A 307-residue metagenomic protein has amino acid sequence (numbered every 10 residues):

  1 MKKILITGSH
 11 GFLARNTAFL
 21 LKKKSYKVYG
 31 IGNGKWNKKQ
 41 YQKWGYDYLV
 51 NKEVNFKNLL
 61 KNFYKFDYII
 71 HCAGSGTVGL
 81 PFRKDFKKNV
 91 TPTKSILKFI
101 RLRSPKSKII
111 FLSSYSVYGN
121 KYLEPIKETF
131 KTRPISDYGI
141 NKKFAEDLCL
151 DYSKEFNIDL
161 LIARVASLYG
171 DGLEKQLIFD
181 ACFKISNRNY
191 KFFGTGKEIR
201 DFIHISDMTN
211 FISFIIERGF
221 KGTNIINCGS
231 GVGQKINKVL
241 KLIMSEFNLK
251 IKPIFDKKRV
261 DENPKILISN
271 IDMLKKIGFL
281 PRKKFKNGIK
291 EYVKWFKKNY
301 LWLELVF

Functional and structural regions predicted by a protein language model:
I4-K24: N-terminal Rossmann NAD(P)H-binding glycine-rich loop of SDR-like oxidoreductase domains
K52-K88: NAD(P)H-binding glycine-rich loop region in Rossmannoid oxidoreductase-like domains and their noncatalytic homologs
H71, S95-I135: Conserved Rossmann-fold NAD(P)-dependent oxidoreductase catalytic core, especially the SDR/UDP-sugar
V78-P92, K127-P134: Short alpha-helical oligomerization interface
F86-T93, I100, I110, N141-K142: Short alpha-helix in the Rossmann-fold core of NAD(P)-dependent oxidoreductases
Y118-G119, S136-D137, L161-I178: Flexible, glycine-rich beta-alpha linker
N120, R133-L161, S186: Active-site Tyr-X1-5-Lys
N187-F307: C-terminal substrate-binding subdomain of Rossmann-fold SDR/epimerase-dehydratase oxidoreductases
